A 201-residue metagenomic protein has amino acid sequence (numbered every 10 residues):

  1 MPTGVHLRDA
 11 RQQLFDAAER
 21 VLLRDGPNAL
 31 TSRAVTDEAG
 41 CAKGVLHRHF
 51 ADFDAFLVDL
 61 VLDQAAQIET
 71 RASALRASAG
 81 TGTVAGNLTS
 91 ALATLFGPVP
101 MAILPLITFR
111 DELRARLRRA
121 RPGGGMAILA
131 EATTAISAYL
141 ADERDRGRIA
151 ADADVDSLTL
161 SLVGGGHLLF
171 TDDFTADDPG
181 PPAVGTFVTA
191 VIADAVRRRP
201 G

Functional and structural regions predicted by a protein language model:
M1-E38, D54-V58, A79: Basic, helix-initiating cap at the start of DNA-binding domains
A39-F50: Short hydrophobic/aromatic patch on the recognition helix
D59, A72-A102, L158-T159, G185: Hydrophobic alpha-helical connector segments
L62-E69: Short, basic, alpha-helical segments at the C-terminal edge of helix-turn-helix-like DNA-binding modules
E69, G97-L106, A115-R146, V155-L160: Amphipathic alpha-helical packing segments from all-alpha helical-bundle domains
A77, T89-P100, L106-R116, T189-V196: Helix-loop "lid/cap" segments that line or gate small-molecule binding pockets
S90, A130, T134, A138-R146 (+1 more regions): C-terminal peripheral helix-coil segments that are non-catalytic and often amphipathic
